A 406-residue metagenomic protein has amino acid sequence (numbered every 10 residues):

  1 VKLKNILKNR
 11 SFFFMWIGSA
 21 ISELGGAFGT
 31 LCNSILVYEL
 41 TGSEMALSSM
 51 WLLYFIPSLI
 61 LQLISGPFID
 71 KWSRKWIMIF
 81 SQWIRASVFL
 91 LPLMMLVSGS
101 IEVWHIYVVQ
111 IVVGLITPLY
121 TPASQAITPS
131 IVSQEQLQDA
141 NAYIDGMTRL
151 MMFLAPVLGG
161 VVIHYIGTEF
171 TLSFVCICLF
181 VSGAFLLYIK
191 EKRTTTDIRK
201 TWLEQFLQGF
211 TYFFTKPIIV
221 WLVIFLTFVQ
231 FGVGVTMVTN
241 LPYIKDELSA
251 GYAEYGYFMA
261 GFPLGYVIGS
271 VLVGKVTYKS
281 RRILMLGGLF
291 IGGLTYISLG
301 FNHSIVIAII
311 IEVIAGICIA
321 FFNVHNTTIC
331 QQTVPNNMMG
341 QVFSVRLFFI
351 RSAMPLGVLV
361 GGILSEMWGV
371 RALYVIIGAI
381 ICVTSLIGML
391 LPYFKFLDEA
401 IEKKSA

Functional and structural regions predicted by a protein language model:
V1-F12, E191-I224: Juxtamembrane intracellular "pre-TM" segments in multi-pass secondary transporters
F13-T30, Y54-I69, S73-V88, H105-I163 (+4 more regions): Substrate-agnostic recognition of the 12-TM MFS/MFS-like secondary transporter fold
C32-M45, V238-A253: Short amphipathic helix-loop junctions that connect adjacent transmembrane helices in Major Facilitator Superfamily/SLC
S34-L40, P92-S98, L154-F174, D246-E247 (+1 more regions): Transmembrane alpha-helix termini and helix-breaking/packing motifs in multi-pass membrane transporters
T41, S73, M95-L96, S100 (+1 more regions): Helix-breaking motifs and short loop linkers at transmembrane-helix boundaries and internal kinks in secondary membrane
S49-P67, A260-G269: Central cavity-lining transmembrane alpha-helices of secondary-active solute carriers, predominantly the Major
I77, S81, L91, L207 (+3 more regions): C-terminal transmembrane bundle of multi-pass solute transporters/carriers
A126, S130, L172, C176-T201 (+1 more regions): Helix-loop junctions on the cytosolic side of multi-pass membrane transporters, especially the intracellular loop
